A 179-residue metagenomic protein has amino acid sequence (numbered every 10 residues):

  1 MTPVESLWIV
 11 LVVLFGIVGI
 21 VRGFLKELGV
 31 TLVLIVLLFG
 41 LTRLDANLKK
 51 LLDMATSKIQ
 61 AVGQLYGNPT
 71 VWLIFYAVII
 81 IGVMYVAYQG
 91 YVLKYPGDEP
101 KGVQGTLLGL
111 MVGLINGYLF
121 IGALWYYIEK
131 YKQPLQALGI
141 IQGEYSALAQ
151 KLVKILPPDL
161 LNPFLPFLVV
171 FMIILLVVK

Functional and structural regions predicted by a protein language model:
M1-K179: Alpha-helical transmembrane segments and their juxtamembrane interface "caps" in small multi-pass membrane proteins
